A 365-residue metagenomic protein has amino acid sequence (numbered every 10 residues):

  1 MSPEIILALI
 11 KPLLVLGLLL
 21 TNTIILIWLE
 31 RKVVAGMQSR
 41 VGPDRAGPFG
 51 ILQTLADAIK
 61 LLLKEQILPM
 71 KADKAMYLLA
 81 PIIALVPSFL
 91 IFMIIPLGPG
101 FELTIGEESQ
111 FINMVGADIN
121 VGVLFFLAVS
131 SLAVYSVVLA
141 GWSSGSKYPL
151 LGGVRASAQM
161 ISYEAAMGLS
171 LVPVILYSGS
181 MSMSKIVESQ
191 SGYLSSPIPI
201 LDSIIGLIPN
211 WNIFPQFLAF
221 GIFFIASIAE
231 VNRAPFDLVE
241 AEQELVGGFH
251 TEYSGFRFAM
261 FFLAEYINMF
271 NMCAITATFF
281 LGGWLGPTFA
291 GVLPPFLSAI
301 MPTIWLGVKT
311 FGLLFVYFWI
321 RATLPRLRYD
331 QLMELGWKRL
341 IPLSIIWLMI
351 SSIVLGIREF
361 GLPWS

Functional and structural regions predicted by a protein language model:
M1-S365: Selective transmembrane helix interface/packing segments
